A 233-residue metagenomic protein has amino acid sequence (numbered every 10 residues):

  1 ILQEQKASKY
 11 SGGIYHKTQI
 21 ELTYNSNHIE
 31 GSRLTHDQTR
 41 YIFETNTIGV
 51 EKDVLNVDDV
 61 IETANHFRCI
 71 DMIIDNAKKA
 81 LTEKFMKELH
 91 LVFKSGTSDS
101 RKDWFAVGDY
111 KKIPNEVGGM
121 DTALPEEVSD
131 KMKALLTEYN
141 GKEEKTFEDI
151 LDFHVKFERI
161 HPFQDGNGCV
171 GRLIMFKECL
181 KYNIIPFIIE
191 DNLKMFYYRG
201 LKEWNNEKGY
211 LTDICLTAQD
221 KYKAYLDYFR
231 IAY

Functional and structural regions predicted by a protein language model:
I1-Y233: FIC/Doc superfamily catalytic core
